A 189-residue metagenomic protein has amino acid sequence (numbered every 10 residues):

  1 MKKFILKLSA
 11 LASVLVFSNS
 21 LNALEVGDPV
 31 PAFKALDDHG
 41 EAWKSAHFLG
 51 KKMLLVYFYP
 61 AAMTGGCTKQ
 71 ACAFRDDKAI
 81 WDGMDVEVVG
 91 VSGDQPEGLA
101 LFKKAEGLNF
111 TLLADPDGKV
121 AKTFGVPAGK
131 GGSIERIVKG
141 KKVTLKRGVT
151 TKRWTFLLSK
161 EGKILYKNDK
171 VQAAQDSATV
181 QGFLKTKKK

Functional and structural regions predicted by a protein language model:
M1-S9: Bacterial N-terminal signal peptides that target proteins for export
A10-L11, L21: Cleavable N-terminal signal peptides
F17-A23: Sec/Tat signal peptide C-region and signal peptidase I cleavage site
F33-M53: A short beta-strand-turn-helix
H47-G65, F74: Short active-site neighborhood of thiol/selenol oxidoreductases, capturing the structured segment around
G50, K170-A174, T179: A short acidic/small-residue loop/turn micro-motif
T68-K122: Structural microenvironment flanking redox-active thiols in thiol-disulfide oxidoreductases
D115-A174: Thiol/selenol-based redox catalytic cores and closely related redox-interacting motifs
